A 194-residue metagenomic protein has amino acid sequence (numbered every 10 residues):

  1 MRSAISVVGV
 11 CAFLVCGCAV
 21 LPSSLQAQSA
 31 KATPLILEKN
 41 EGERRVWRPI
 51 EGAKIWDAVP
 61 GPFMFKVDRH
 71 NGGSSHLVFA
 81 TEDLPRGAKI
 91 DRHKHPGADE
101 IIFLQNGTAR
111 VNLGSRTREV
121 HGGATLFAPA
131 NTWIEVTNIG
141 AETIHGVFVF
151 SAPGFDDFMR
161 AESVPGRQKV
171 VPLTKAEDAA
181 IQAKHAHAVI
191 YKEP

Functional and structural regions predicted by a protein language model:
M1-A4: Positively charged n-region of N-terminal signal peptides that target proteins for export
V8-A19: Bacterial N-terminal signal peptides
L21-H76, V164-P194: A short, N-terminal "cap"/entry segment at the start of jelly-roll beta-barrel domains of the cupin/DSBH fold
F63-D68, A80-H95: Conserved short histidine dyad/triad with adjacent acidic residue
G73-S74, R110, A130-D156: Ligand-binding loop in jelly-roll beta-barrel domains
G97-A109, G114: Glycine- and acidic-residue-biased ligand/ion/polar-headgroup-sensing regions
S115-N131: Short acidic-glycine-tyrosine-enriched beta hairpin
